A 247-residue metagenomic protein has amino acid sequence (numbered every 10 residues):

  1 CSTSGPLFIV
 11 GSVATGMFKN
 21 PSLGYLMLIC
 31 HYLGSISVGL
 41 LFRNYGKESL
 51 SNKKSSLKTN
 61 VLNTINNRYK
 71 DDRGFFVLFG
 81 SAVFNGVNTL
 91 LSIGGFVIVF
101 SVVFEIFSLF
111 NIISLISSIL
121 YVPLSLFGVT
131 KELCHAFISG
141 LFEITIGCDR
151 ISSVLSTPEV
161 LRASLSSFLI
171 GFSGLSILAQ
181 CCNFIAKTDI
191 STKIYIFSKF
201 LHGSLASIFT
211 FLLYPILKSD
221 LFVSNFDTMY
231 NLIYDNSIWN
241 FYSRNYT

Functional and structural regions predicted by a protein language model:
C1-G46, Q180-F209: Membrane-core helix-loop-helix motifs of multi-pass transport proteins
C1-I9, I65-F79, L133-N183: Helix-loop-helix junctions within the multi-pass membrane cores of secondary transporters/permeases
C1-S4, L28-Y32, I36, I98-V102 (+3 more regions): Transmembrane helix-bundle signature of multi-pass membrane transporters/permeases
F8-T15, S101-S118, A179-C182, F209-P215: Juxtamembrane "helix exit" motif at the C-terminal ends of alpha-helical transmembrane segments in multi-pass membrane
M17-N20, G39, R43-S55, L109 (+4 more regions): Transmembrane helix-loop junctions in multipass membrane proteins, especially transporters and channels
I36, P158-T247: C-terminal transmembrane helix pair
K47-F84, N225-S243: Intrinsically disordered, low-complexity non-transmembrane regions of multi-pass membrane transporters
V83-S166: Transmembrane helical segments that form the transport core of multi-pass membrane transport proteins
